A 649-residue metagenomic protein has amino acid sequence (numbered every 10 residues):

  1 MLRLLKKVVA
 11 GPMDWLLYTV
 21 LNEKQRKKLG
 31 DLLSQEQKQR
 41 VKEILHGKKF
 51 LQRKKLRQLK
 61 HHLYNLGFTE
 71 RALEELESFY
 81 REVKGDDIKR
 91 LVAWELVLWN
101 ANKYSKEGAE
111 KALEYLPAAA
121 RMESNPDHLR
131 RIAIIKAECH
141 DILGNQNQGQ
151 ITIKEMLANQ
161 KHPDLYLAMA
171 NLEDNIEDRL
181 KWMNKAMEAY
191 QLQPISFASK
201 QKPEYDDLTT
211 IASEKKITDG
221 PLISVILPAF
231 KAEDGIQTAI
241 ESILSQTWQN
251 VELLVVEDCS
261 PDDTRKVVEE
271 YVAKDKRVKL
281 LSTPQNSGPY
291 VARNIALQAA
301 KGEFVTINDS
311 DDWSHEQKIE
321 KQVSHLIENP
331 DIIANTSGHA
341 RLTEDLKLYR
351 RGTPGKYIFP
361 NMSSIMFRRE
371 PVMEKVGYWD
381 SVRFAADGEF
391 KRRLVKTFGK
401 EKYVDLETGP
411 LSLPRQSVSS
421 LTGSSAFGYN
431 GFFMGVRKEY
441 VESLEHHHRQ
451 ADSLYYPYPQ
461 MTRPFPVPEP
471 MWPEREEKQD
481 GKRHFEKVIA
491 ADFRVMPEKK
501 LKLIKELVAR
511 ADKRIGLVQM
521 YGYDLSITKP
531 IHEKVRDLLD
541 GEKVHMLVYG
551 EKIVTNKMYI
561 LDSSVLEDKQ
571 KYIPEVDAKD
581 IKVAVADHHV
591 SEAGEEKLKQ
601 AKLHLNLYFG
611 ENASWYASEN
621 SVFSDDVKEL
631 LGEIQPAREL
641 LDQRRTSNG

Functional and structural regions predicted by a protein language model:
M1-K55: Membrane-proximal basic amphipathic "stem/tether" segments
V20, G47-L59, K84-L96, N125-I134 (+3 more regions): Generic helix N-cap/helix-start motif at coil->alpha-helix transitions
L29-K38, H62-S78, A101-A118, D141-T152: Helix-turn-helix repeat elements of alpha-solenoid scaffolds
L59-L63, V97-A101, A137-H140, L167-D174: Conserved small-residue packing positions in alpha-helical repeats and bundles
S78-E82, D87, E114-I135, N147 (+2 more regions): N-proximal low-complexity "stem/linker" segments adjacent to membrane-targeting elements
Y80-V83, L91-L96, P117-S124, L129 (+5 more regions): Extended catalytic core of nucleotide-activated donor transferases of GT-like folds
E123, R131-I132, H140-N145, G149 (+3 more regions): Catalytic core of nucleotide-activated saccharide and alditol-phosphate transferases
I176-D178, E188-E474, E486: Nucleotide-sugar donor-binding/catalytic module of glycosyltransferases that assemble extracellular/cell-envelope
